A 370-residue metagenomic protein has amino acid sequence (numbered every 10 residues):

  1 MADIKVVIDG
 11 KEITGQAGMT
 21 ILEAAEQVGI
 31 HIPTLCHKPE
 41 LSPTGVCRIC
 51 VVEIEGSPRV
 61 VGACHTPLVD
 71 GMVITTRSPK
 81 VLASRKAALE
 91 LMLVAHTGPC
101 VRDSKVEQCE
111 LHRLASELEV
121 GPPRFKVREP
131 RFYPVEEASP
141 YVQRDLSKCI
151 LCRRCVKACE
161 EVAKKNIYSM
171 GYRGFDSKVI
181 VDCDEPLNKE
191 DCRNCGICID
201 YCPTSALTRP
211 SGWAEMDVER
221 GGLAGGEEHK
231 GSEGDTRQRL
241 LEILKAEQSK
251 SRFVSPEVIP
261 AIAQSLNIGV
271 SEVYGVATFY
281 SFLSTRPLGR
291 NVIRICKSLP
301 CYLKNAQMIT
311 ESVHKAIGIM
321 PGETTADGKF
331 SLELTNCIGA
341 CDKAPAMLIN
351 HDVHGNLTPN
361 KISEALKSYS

Functional and structural regions predicted by a protein language model:
M1, G98, G212-R237: Intrinsic disorder at enzyme termini
M1-D9: Eukaryote-biased recognition of intrinsically disordered, low-complexity regulatory segments
I13-D70: N-terminal cofactor/phosphate-binding cores enriched in small/glycine residues, especially glycine-rich loops such as
R48, V52, S57-D191, D200 (+4 more regions): Fe-S ferredoxin-like electron-transfer domains and their immediately adjacent linker/connector regions across
G222-L223, Q238, S249-E257: Short acidic alpha-helix initiation/capping motifs at coil-to-helix transition points, especially at protein N-termini
R252-E333: Small-residue-enriched alpha-helical segments and adjacent helix-cap loops that form tight helix-helix packing
P345-H351: A short, hydrophobic beta-strand/beta-hairpin element that forms part of a small beta-sheet core
